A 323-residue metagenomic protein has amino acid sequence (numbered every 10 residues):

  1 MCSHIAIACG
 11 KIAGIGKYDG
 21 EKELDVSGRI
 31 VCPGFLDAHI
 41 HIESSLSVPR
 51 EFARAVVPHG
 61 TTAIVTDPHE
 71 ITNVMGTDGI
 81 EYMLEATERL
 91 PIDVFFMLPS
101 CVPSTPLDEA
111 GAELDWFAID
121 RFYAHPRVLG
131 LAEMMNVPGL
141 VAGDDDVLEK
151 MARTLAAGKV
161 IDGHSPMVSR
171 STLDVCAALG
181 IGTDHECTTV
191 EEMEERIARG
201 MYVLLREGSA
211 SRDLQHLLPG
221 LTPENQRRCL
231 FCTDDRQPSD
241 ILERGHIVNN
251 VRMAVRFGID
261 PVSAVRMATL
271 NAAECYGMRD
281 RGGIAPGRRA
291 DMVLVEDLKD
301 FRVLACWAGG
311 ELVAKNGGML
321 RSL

Functional and structural regions predicted by a protein language model:
M1-P33: Histidine-rich, glycine-flanked metal-binding segment
M1-S3, A8, G16, V57-H59 (+2 more regions): Active-site microenvironment of metallo-dependent hydrolases
G10, G28, H39, G60 (+8 more regions): Divalent metal-coordination and catalytic microenvironments
R29-A53: Di-metal (Zn2+ and/or Mg2+/Mn2+) metal-binding site signature of metallo-dependent hydrolases with the MBL/beta-CASP
A53-G158, E224: Divalent-metal coordination cores built from histidine and acidic residues
E113-E133, G139-L205, S211-C232, L242-R256 (+1 more regions): Histidine/acidic residue-rich metal-binding segments in metalloenzymes
